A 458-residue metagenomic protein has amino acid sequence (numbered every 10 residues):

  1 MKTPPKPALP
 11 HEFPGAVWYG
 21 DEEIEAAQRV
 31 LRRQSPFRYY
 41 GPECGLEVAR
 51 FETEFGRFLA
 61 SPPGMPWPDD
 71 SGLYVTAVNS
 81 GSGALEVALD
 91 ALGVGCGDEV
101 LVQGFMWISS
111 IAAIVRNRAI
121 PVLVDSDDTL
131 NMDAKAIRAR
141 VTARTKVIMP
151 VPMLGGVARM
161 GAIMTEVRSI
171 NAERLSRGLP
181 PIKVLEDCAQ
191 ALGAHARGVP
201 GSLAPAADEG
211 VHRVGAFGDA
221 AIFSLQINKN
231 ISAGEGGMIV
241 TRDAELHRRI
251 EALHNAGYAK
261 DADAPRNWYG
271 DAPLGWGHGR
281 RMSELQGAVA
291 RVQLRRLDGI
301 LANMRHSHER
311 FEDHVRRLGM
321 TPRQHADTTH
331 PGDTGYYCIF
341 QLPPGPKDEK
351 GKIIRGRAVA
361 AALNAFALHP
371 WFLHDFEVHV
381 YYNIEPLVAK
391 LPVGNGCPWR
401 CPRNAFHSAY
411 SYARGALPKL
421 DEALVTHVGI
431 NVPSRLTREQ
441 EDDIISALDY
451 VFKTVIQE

Functional and structural regions predicted by a protein language model:
M1-G83, V87, I163, L424-V425 (+3 more regions): Conserved PLP-binding active-site segment in aminotransferase class I/II-type PLP enzymes
A26-A27, F55, A84, V100 (+15 more regions): Generic structural signal for small/hydrophobic residues in well-ordered secondary structure, especially within
P62-S71, T165-I182, G198-H212, E349-K350: Intrinsically disordered, low-complexity Ser/Thr- and acidic-rich flexible linkers and loops, especially at boundaries
D90-G198: PLP-dependent aminotransferase-like
Q190, Y258-W268, R310-G319, A358-H427 (+1 more regions): Conserved PLP cofactor-binding pocket of PLP-dependent enzymes
Q190-G201, P205-H212, F217-Y337: Active-site region of PLP-dependent enzymes
I250, G351-F366, I444-L448: Short amphipathic alpha-helices in soluble, non-transmembrane regions that often serve as interface/regulatory elements
A326-E349, P370-G394, V425-E439: Conserved PLP-binding active-site segment of the aspartate aminotransferase-like
